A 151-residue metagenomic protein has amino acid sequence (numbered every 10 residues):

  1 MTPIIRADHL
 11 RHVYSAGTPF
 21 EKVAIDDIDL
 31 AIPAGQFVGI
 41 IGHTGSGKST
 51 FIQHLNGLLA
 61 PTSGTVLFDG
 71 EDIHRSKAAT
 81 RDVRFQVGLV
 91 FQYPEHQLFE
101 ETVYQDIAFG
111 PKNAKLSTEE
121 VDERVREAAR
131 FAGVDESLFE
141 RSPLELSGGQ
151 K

Functional and structural regions predicted by a protein language model:
M1-I4, V13-D27, S76-A79: A short, flexible loop at the N-terminus of ABC-type nucleotide-binding domains that lies
I41-H43: The feature captures the beta-strand-to-loop junction immediately N-terminal to the Walker
N56: Helix-to-loop junction immediately C-terminal to a conserved catalytic motif
G64-R75, V83: Conserved ABC transporter NBD signature motif
E95, Y104-K112, D122, R126: Short helical segment in ABC ATPase nucleotide-binding domains corresponding to the A-loop/adjacent helical element
E119-S137: Conserved ABC ATPase "signature" region
S142-L146, Q150: Conserved ABC ATPase signature
